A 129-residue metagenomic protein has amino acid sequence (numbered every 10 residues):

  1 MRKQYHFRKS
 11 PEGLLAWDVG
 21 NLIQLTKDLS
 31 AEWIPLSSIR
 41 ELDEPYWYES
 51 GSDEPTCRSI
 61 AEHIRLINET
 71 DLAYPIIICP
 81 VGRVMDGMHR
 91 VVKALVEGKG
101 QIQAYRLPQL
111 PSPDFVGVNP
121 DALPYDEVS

Functional and structural regions predicted by a protein language model:
M1-E49: Glycine-rich short-loop/terminal segments
G20-L25, E62-L66, V91-K93: Intrinsically disordered, low-complexity boundary segments flanking structured domains
D28-R83: Short alpha-helix boundary/capping and kink motifs at helix termini
T56, L110-S129: Amphipathic, charge-rich alpha-helical segments that serve as recognition/docking helices
T70, G98-K99: Short loop/turn hinge sites at secondary-structure boundaries
V81-E97: A sequence-level detector for short glycine-anchored, His/Arg-bearing signature motifs that mark catalytic or binding
G82, P108-P111: Short beta-alpha junction loops
G100-L107: Short hydrophobic/aromatic-enriched beta-strand-loop microsegments
